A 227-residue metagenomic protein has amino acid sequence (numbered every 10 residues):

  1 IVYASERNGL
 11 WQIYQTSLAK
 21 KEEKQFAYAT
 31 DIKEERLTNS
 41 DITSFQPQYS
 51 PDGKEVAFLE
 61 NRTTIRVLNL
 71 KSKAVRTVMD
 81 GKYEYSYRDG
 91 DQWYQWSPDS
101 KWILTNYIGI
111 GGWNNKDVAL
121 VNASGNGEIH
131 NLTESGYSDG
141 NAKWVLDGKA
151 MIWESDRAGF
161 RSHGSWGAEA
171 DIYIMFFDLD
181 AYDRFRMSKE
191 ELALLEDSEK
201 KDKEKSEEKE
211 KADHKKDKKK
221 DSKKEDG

Functional and structural regions predicted by a protein language model:
I1: Walker A/P-loop phosphate-binding motif and the immediately C-terminal alpha-helix
A4-F26, T38-S44, K54-S72, M79-D89 (+5 more regions): A flexible loop/linker signature enriched in serine peptidases of the S9 family
T30-R36, G227: A short helix->beta-strand "capping" segment at the edge of beta-propeller domains
K33, A74, E128: Glycine-rich, flexible loop/turn motifs
P51-D52, P98-D99, L146-D147: Residue-level detector of Asp-centered blade-edge/turn motifs that repeat once per structural unit in beta-propeller
